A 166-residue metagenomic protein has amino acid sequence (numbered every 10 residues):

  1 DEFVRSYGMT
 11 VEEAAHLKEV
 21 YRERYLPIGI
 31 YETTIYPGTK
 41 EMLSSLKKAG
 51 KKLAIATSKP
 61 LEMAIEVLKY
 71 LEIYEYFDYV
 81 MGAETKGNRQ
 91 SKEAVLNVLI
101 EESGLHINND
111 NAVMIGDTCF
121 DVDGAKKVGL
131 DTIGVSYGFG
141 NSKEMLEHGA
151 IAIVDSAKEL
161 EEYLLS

Functional and structural regions predicted by a protein language model:
D1-E12, V67, V95-E102: Helix-loop "lid/cap" segments that line or gate small-molecule binding pockets
D1-E41, S45-A49, E62: N-terminal helical cap/lid subdomain that shapes the substrate entry/recognition surface in HAD-like hydrolases
T10, Y74-D78, H106, I151-V154: Conserved H-loop
K40-K48, I100, V122-K126: Surface-exposed amphipathic alpha-helices with a cationic face
T57-K59: Conserved phosphate-coupling serine/threonine residues in phosphotransfer and NTP-handling enzymes
Y74-R89: A short, structured active-site edge motif that brings together acidic residues
K92-V122: Conserved Lys-Pro-Asp/Glu-containing loop-to-beta segment of HAD-superfamily phosphomonoesterases, centered on
V113-V154: Acidic, Mg2+-coordinating phosphoryl-transfer loop and its flanking beta/alpha structural elements, shared across
